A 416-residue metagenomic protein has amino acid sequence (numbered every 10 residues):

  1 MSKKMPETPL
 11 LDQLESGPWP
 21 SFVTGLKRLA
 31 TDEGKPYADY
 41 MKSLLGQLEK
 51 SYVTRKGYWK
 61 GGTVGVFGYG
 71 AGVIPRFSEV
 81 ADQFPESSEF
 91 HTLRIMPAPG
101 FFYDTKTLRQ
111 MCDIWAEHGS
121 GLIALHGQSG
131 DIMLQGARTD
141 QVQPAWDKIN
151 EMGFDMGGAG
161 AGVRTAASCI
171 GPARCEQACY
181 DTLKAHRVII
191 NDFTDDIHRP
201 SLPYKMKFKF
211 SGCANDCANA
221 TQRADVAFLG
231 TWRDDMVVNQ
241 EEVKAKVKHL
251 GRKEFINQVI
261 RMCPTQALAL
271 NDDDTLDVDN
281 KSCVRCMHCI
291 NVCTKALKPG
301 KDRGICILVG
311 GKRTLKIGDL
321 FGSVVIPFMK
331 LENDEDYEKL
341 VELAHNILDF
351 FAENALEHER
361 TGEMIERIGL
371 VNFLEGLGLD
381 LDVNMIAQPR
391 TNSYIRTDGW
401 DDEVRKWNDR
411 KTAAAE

Functional and structural regions predicted by a protein language model:
M1-E79: Charge-rich, low-complexity segments
P9-D12, K27, K42, G62-Y69 (+4 more regions): Small-residue-enriched alpha-helical segments and adjacent helix-cap loops that form tight helix-helix packing
L45, K50-Y103, A167-G171, G322-M329: Short glycine-/aliphatic-rich beta-strand segments at the starts of folded cytosolic domains
S120-G127, A159-A161, R199-K205, L270-D273 (+2 more regions): Flexible, glycine/charged-enriched surface loops at secondary-structure junctions
A166-C169, M206-A214, T361-L374, Y394: A glycine-rich phosphate-binding loop feature that marks nucleotide/adenosyl-phosphate handling sites
D225, I256-V278, S282-C306: Iron-sulfur cluster-binding cysteine motifs and their immediate structural context in ferredoxin-like electron-transfer
K312-A355: A hydrophobic, small-residue-rich beta->alpha segment in the mid-to-C-terminal subdomain of diverse proteins
N372-E416: C-terminal, charged low-complexity interaction regions
